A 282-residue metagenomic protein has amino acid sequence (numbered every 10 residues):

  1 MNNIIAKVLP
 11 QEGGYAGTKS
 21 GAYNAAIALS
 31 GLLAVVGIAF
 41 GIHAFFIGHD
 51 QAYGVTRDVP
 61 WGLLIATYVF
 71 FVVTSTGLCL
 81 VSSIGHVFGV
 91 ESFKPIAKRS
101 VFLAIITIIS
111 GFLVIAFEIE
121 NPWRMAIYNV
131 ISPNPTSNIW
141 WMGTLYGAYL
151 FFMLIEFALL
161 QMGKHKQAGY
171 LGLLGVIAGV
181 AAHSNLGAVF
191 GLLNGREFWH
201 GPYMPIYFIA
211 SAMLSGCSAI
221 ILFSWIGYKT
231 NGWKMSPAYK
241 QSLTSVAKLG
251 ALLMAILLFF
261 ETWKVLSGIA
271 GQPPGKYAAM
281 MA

Functional and structural regions predicted by a protein language model:
M1-G37, I47, Q51-V55, V130-P135 (+2 more regions): Extramembrane terminal tails and long inter-domain/linker segments of multi-pass membrane proteins
N2-P10, F71-V87, F151-A158: Central hydrophobic cores of alpha-helical transmembrane segments in multi-pass inner-membrane proteins across all
A16-G17, S30-A34, S92, V130 (+3 more regions): Long, contiguous internal "core" modules enriched in hydrophobic/ aromatic residues
S30-D50, L113-I119, A181-V189: Alpha-helical transmembrane segments of multi-pass membrane proteins
I42-D58, I84-V90: Membrane-interface helix-loop junction between the first two transmembrane segments
D50-D58, W123-S137, H165-Y170: Inter-helical loop and helix-membrane interface segments of multi-pass membrane transporters/permeases
V59-R124, N138-W141, L145: Membrane helical hairpin/interfacial module
